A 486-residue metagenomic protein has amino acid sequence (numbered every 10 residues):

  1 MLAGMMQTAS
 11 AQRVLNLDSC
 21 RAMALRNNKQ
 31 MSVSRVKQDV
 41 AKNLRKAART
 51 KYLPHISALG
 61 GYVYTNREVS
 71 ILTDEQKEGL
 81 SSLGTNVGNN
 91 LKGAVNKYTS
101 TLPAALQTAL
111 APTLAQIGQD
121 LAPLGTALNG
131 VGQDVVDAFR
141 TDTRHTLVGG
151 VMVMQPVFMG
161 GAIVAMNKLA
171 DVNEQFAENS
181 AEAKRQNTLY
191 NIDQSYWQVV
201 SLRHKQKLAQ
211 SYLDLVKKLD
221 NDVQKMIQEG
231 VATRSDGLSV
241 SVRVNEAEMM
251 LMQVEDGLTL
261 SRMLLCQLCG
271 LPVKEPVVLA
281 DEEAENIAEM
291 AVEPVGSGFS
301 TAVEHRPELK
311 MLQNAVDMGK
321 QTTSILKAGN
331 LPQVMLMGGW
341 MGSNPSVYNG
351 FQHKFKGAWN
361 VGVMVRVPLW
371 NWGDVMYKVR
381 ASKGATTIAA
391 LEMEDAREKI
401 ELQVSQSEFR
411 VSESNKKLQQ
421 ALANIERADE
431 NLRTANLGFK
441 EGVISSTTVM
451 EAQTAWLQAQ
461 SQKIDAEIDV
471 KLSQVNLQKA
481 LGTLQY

Functional and structural regions predicted by a protein language model:
L2-S10: C-terminal segment of classical bacterial N-terminal signal peptides
A9-S70, V148, V157, V273 (+3 more regions): Bacterial Sec-pathway N-terminal export signals of envelope proteins
S32, I56-S70, D137-R144, M154-A183 (+6 more regions): Small/polar (Gly/Ser/Thr/Ala-rich) solvent-exposed segments that form structured loops/beta-strands/short helices used
V33-A48, K184, Y190-K207, K218 (+8 more regions): Amphipathic alpha-helical coiled-coil segments
N43-R45, N179-T301, R410, S414 (+1 more regions): Periplasmic alpha-helical coiled-coil/stalk elements that build and connect Gram-negative outer-membrane
G60-V151, E282-V292, S324, M337-V367: Small/polar, glycine/serine/threonine/aspartate-rich low-complexity segments that form flexible
T146-V148, Q194, S239, Q333 (+2 more regions): Transmembrane beta-barrel architecture of outer-membrane proteins
V254, P307, A389, A466: Metallo-beta-lactamase
